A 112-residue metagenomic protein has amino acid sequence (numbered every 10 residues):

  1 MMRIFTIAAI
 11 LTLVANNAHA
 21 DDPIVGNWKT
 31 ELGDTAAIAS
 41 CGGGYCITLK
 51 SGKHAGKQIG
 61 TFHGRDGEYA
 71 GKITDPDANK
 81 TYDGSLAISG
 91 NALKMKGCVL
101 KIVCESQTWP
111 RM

Functional and structural regions predicted by a protein language model:
M1-A8: Sec-dependent signal peptide recognition, specifically the positively charged N-region followed immediately by
V14-D21: Sec/Tat signal peptide C-region and signal peptidase I cleavage site
D22-S85: Central antiparallel beta-sheet cores of small beta-barrel/beta-sandwich binding domains
D83-S106: Short, exposed beta-strand-loop hairpins at the edges of beta-sheets in extracellular/periplasmic proteins
